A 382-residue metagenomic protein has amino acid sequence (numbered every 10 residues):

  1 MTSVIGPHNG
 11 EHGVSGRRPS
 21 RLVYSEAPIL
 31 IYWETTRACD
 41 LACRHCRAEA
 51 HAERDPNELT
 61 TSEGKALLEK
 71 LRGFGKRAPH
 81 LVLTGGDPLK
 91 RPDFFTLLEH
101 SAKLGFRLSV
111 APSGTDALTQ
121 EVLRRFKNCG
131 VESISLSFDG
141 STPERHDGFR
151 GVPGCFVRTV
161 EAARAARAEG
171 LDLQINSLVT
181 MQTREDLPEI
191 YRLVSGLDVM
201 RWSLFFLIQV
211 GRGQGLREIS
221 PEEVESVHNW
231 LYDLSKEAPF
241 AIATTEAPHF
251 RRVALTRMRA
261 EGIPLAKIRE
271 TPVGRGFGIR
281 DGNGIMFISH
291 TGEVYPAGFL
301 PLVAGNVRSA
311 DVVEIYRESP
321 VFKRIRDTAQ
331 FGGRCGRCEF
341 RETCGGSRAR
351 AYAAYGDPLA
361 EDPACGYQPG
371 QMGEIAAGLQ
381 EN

Functional and structural regions predicted by a protein language model:
M1-H12, R54, R107, K127-C129 (+3 more regions): Radical SAM enzyme [4Fe-4S]-AdoMet core and its adjacent flexible, acidic and glycine-rich loops/tails across
T2-C129, S133: Conserved alpha-helical substructure of the radical SAM core
T2-S3, A247-M372: Accessory C-terminal segments flanking Radical SAM cores
A27, R37, R167, R280 (+1 more regions): Residue-level preference for beta-strand/loop junctions
H51, G86, D139, L207 (+3 more regions): Flexible loop residues that form catalytic and substrate-binding hotspots at small-molecule/glycan-binding clefts
L59, P92, G154, Q182-E185 (+1 more regions): Residue-level signal for the nucleotide or nucleotide-sugar donor/cofactor binding architecture
K70-T84, D362-N382: Short Fe-S-cluster ligation motifs
